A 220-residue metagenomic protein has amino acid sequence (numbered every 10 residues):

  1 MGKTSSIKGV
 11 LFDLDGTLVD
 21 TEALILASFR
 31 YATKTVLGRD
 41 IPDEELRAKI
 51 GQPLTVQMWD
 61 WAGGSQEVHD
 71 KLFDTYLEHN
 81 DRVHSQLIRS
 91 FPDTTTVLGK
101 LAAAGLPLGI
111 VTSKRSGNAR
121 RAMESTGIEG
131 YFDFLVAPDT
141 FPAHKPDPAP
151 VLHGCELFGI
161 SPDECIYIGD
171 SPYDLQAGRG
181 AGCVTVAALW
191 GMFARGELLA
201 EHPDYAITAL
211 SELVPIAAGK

Functional and structural regions predicted by a protein language model:
M1-V10, E44, G99-A102, R115-S116 (+1 more regions): Asp-based, Mg2+/Mn2+-dependent phosphohydrolase catalytic module
T4-T95, G99, A104: N-terminal helical cap/lid subdomain that shapes the substrate entry/recognition surface in HAD-like hydrolases
T17, T112-K114: Conserved phosphate-coupling serine/threonine residues in phosphotransfer and NTP-handling enzymes
E22, S90, T112, Y167 (+1 more regions): Charged, low-complexity surface patches
D40-I41, Q66, L108, G130 (+1 more regions): Residue-level detector of short coil/turn "hinge" positions at structural boundaries
P107-G109, V184: Proline-centered loop/turn at the N-terminus of a beta-strand
